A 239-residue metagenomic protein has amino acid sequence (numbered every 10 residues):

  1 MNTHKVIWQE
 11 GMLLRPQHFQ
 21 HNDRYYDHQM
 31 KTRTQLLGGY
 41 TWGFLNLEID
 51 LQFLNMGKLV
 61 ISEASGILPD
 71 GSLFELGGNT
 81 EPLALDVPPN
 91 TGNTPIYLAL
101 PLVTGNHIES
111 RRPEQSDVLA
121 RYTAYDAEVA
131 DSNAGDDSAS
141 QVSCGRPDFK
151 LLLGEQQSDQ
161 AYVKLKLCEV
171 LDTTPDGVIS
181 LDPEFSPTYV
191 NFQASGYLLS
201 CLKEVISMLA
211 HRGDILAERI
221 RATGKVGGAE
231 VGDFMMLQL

Functional and structural regions predicted by a protein language model:
N2-E114, G228-L239: Glycine-rich, compositionally biased intrinsically disordered regions
P113-Y125: Amphipathic alpha-helical scaffolding segments
Y122-L239: Mixed-charge (acidic/basic) macromolecular-recognition segments
